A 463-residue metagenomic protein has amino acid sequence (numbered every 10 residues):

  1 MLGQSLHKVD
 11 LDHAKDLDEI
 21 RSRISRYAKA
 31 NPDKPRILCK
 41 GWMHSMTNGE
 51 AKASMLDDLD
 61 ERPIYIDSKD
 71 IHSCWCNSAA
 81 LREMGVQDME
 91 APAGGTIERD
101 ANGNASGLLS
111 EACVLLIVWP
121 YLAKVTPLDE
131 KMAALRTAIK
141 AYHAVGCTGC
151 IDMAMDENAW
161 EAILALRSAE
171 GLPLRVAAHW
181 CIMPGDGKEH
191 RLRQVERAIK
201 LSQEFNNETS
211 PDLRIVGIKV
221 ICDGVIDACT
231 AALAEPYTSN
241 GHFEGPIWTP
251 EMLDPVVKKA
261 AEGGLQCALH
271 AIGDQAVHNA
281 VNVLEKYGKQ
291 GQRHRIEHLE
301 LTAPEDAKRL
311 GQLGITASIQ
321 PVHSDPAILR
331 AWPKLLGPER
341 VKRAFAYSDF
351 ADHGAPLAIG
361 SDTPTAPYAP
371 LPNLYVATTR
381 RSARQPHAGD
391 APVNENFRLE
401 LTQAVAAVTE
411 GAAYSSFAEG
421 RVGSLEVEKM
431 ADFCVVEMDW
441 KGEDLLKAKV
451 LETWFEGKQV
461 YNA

Functional and structural regions predicted by a protein language model:
M1-Q194, V216, V220-A276, R293 (+3 more regions): Divalent metal-binding segments
C76, D186-H190, Q194, A327-A331 (+2 more regions): Short, charged, surface-exposed secondary-structure boundary motifs
G95-G103, T302, R309, L313: Hydrophobic membrane-embedded alpha-helices and membrane-water interface caps/short interhelical or interfacial loops
L166-L174, L201-P211, E262-G263, E285-R293 (+3 more regions): Secondary-structure transition/capping motifs at alpha-helix termini and the adjoining loop/turn into the next element
P173-K219, R293-P304, R309, K334-A358: Phosphate/diphosphate-binding loops
K258-A268, Q275-H294, H298-L299, P304-K308 (+2 more regions): His/Asp/Glu-enriched, well-ordered alpha-helical/loop segment that forms or immediately abuts the divalent-metal
